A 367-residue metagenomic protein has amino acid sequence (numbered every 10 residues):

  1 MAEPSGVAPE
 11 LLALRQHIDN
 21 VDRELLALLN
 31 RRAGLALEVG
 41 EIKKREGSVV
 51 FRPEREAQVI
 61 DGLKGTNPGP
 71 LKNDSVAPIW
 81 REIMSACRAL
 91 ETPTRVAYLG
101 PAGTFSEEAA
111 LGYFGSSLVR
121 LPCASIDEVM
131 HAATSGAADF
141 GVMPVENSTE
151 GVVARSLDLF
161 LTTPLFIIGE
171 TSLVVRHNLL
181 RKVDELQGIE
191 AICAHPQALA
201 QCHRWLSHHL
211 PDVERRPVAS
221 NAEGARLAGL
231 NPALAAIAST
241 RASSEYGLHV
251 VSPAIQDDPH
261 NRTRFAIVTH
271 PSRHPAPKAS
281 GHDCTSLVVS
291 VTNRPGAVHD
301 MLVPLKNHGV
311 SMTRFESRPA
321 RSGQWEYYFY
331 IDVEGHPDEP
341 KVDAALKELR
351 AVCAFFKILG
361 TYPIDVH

Functional and structural regions predicted by a protein language model:
M1-H367: Domain-level signature for soluble enzymes in the chorismate/prephenate branch of the shikimate pathway
